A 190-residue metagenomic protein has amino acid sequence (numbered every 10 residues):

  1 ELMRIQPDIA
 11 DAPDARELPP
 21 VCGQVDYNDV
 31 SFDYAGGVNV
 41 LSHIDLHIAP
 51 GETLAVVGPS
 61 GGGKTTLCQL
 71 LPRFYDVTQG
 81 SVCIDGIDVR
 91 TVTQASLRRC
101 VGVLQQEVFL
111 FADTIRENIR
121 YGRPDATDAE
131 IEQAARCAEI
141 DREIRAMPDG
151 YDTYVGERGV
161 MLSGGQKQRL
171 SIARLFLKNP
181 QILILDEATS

Functional and structural regions predicted by a protein language model:
R4, I9-D11, R16-S190: ABC-type nucleotide-binding domain
